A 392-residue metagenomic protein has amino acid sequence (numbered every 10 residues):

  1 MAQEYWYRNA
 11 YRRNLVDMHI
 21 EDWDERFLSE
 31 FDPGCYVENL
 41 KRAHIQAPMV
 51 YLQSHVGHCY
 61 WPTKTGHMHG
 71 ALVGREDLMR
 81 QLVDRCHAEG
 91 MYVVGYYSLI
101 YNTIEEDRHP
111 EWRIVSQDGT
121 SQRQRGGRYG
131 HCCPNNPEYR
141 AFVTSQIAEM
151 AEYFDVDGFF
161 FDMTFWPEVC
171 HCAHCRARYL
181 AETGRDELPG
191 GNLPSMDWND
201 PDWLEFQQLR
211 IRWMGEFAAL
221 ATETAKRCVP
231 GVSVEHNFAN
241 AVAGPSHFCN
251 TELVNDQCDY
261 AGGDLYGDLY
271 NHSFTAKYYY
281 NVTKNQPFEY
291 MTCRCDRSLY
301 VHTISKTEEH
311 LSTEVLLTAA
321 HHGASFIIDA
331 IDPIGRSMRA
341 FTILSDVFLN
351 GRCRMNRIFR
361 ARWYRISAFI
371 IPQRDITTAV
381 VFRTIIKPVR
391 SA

Functional and structural regions predicted by a protein language model:
M1-V16, D24-L28, N356-I358: N-terminal carbohydrate-binding accessory modules
D24-H44, K64-E89, A141, E216 (+1 more regions): Aromatic- and glycine-enriched glycan-recognition loops and surfaces that form the carbohydrate-binding subsites
D24-R42, E138-M150, G244-L253, H272-A276 (+1 more regions): Short, acidic/polar
K41, R80-A88, Y92, K226 (+2 more regions): Anion (oxyanion) recognition and catalysis
K41-D77, Y101-G126, E168-L180, N237 (+2 more regions): Aromatic-lined carbohydrate-binding/catalytic grooves of carbohydrate-active enzymes
A43, Y153-F154, H321: Structural motif
Y51, D157, D162, D197-Q208 (+1 more regions): Hydrophobic targeting/anchoring helices
G95, L99-F154, M163, H171 (+2 more regions): Active-site-adjacent "subsite" loops/lids of carbohydrate-active enzymes
